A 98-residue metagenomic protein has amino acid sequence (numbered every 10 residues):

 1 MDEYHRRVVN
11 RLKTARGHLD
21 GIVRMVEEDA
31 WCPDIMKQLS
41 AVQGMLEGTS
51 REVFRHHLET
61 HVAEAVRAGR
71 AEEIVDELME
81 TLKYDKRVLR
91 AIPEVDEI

Functional and structural regions predicted by a protein language model:
M1-I98: Solvent-exposed interaction patches of small proteins and small membrane subunits
